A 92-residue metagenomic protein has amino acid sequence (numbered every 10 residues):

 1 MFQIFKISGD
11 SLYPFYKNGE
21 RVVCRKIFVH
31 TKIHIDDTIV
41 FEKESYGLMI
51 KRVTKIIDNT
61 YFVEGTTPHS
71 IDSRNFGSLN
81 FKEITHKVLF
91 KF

Functional and structural regions predicted by a protein language model:
M1-F92: Extended hydrophobic leader/signal-anchor segments used for secretion and membrane insertion
